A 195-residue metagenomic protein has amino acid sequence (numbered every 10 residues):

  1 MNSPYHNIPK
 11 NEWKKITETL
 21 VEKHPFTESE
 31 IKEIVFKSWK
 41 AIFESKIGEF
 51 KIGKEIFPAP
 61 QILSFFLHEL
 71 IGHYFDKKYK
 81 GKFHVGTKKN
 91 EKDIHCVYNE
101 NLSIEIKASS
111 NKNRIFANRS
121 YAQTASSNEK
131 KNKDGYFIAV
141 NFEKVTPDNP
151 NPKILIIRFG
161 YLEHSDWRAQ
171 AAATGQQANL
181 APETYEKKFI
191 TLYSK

Functional and structural regions predicted by a protein language model:
M1-K92, A108-K195: Nucleic-acid endonuclease domains
H95-S103: Active-site beta-strand-loop-beta-strand hairpin of nuclease catalytic cores that positions key catalytic residues
